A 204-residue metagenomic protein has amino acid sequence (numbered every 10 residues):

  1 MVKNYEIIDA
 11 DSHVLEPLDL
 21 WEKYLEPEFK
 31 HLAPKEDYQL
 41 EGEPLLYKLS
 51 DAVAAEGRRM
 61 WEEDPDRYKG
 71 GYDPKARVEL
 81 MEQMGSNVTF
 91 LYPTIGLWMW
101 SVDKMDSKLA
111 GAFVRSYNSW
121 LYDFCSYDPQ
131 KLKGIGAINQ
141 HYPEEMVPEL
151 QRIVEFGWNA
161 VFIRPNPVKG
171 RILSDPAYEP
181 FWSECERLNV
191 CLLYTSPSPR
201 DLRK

Functional and structural regions predicted by a protein language model:
Y5-S12, L18-R164: Mid-domain alpha/beta scaffold segments of enzyme catalytic cores
A112, I172-L173: Alpha-helix capping and helix-loop boundary segments enriched in small/acidic/polar residues
R164-R171: Acidic/aromatic-lined carbohydrate-recognition and catalytic surfaces of CAZymes acting on diverse glycans
S174-P180: Charged helix-capping and loop-helix junction motifs
Y194-P199: Conserved small/polar residues in nucleotide/adenosyl-binding loops
L202-K204: N-terminal low-complexity segments that are often proline-rich with Ser/Thr-Pro
